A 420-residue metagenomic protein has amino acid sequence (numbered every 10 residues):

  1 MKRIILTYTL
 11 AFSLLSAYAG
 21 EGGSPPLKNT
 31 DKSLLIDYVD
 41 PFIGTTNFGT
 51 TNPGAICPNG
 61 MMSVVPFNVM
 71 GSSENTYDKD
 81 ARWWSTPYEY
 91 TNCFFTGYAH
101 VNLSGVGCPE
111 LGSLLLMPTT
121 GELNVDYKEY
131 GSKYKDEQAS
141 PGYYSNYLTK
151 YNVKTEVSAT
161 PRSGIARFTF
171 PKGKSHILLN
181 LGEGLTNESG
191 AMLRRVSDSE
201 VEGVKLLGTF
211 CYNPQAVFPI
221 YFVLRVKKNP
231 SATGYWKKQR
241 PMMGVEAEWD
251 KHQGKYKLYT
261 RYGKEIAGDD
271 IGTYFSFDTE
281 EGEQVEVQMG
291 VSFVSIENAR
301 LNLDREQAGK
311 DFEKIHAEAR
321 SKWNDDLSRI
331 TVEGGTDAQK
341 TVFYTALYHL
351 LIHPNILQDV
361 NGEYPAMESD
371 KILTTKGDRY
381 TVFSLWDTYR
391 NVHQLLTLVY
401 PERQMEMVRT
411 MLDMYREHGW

Functional and structural regions predicted by a protein language model:
M1-P26: Bacterial Sec-dependent N-terminal signal peptides
G23-W420: Accessory carbohydrate-recognition regions in carbohydrate-active enzymes
